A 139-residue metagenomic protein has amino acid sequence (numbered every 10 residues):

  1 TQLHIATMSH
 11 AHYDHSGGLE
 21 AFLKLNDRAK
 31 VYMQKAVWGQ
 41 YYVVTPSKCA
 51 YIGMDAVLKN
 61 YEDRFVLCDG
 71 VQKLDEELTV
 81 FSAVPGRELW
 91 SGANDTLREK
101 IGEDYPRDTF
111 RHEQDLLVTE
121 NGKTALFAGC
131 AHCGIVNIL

Functional and structural regions predicted by a protein language model:
T1, T109, E113-F127: Conserved beta-strand hairpin/beta-sheet module of binuclear metal-dependent hydrolase folds, prominently
T1-W38: Active-site metal-binding motif and surrounding structural segment of the metallo-beta-lactamase
I5, K30-V31, E77-T79, D115 (+1 more regions): Structural motif
A11, A36-V37, V84-P85, C130-A131: Active-site metal-binding loops of divalent metal-dependent hydrolases
H12-G17, W38-Y41, Q72-K73, C133-V136: Active-site environment of divalent metal-dependent phosphoester hydrolases
W38-Q114: Metallo-beta-lactamase
L117-V118, C130-V136: Divalent-metal (often Zn2+) His-rich catalytic cores of metallo-beta-lactamase-fold enzymes
